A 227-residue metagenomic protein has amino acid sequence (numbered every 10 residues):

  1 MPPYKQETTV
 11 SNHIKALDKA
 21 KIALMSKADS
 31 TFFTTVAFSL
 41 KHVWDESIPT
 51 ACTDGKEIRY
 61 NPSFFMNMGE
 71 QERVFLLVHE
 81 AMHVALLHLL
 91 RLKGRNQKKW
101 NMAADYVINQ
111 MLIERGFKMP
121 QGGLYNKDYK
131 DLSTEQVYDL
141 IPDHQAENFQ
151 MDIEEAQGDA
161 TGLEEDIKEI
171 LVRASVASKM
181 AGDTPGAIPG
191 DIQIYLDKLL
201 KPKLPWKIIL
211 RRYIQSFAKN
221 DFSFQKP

Functional and structural regions predicted by a protein language model:
M1-L77, A81-K118: Basic/hydrophobic alpha-helical interface regions
Q110-P227: Negatively charged
